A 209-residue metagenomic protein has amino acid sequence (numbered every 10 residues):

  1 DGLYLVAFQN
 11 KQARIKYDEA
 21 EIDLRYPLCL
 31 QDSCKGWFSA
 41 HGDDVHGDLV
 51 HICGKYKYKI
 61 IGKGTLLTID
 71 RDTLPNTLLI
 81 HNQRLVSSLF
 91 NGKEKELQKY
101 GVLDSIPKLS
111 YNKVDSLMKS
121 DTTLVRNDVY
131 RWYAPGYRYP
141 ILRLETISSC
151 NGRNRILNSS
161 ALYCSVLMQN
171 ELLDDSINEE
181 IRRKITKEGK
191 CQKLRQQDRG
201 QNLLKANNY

Functional and structural regions predicted by a protein language model:
D1-K63: Extracellular-facing segments of soluble proteins and assemblies that are Gly/Ser/Thr-biased and enriched in aromatics
G36-N208: Acidic, serine/threonine-rich low-complexity disordered tracts
